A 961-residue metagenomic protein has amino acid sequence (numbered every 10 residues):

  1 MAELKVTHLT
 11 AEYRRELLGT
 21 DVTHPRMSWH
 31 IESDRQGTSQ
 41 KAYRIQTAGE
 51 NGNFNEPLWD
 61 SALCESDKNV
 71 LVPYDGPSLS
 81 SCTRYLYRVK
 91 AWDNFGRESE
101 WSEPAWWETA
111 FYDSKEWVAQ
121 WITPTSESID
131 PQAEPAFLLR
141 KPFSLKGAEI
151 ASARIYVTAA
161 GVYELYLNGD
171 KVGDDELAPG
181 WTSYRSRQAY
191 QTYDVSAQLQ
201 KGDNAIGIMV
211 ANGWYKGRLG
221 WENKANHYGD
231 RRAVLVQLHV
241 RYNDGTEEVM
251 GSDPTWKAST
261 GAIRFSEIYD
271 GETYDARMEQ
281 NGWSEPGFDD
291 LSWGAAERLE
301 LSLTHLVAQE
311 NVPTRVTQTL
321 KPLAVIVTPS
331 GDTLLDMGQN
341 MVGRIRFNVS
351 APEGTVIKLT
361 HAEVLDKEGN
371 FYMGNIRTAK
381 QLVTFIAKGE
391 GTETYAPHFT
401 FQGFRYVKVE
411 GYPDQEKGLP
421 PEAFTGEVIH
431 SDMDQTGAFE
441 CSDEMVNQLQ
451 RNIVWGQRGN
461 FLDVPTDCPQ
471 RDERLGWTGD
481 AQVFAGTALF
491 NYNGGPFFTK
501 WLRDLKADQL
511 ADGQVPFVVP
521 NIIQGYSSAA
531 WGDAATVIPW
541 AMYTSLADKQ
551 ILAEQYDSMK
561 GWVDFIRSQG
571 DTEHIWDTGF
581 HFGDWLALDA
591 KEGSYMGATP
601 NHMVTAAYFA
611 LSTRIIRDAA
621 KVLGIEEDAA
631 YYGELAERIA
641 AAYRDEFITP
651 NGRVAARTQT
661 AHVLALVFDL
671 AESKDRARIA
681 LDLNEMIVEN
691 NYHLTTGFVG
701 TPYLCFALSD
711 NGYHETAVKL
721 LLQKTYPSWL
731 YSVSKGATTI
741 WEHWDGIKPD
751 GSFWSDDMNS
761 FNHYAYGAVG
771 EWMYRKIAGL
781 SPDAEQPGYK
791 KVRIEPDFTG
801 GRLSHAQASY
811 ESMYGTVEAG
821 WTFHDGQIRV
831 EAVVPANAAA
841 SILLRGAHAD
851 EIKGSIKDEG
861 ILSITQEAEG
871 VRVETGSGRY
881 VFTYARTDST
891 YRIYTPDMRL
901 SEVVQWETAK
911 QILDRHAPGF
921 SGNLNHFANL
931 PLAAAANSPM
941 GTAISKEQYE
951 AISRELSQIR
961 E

Functional and structural regions predicted by a protein language model:
A2-R471, G479-D480, P496, P516-P520 (+3 more regions): Extracellular/oxidizing-compartment recognition motifs
V157, R344-E363, E410-Y412, T478-D508 (+4 more regions): Alpha-helical support elements that line or immediately flank enzyme active sites and cofactor-binding pockets
V162, D253-T255, S259-T260, D414-N452 (+10 more regions): Active-site acid/base region of carbohydrate-active enzymes
I206, Y274-D275, D472-E473, V483 (+10 more regions): C-terminal capping/lid segments that line or modulate ligand- or cofactor-binding pockets
N226, D230-Q237, M250-G287, V307-N311 (+3 more regions): Non-catalytic C-terminal accessory modules of carbohydrate-active enzymes
I893-Y949: Compact, charge-rich alpha-helical regulatory domains located at protein termini
